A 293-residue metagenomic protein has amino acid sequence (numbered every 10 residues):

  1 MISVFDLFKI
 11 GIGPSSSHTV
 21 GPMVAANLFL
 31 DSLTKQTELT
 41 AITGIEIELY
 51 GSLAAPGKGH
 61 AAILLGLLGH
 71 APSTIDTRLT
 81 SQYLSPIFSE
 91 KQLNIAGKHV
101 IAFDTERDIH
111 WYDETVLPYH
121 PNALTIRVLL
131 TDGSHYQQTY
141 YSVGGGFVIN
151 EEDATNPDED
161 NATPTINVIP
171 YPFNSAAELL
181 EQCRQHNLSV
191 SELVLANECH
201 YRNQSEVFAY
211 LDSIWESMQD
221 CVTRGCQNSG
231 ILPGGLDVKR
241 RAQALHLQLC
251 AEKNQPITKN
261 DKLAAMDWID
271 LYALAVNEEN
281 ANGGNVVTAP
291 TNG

Functional and structural regions predicted by a protein language model:
M1-F8, I12-G13, T74-T80: Conserved catalytic cysteine-centered active-site region of acyl-thioester-dependent Claisen-condensing enzymes
F8-L28, G59, A281-N292: Conserved phosphate/anionic-ligand binding catalytic regions in large, soluble enzymes, centered on
I12-A55: Accessory carbohydrate-recognition regions in carbohydrate-active enzymes
P14-S17, G21, A54-K58, I75-D76 (+5 more regions): Catalytic cores of large soluble enzymes that bind and process phosphate-bearing ligands
P22-F29, G66-H70, A273-V276: Buried hydrophobic packing segments
T40, I45-L188: Beta-sandwich/jelly-roll carbohydrate-recognition scaffolds of carbohydrate-active enzymes
G133, Y141-G145, T163-P233: Phosphate-/polyanion-interacting regions in eukaryotic proteins
Q204-N292: Accessory "access/gating" subregions that flank catalytic or transport cores
